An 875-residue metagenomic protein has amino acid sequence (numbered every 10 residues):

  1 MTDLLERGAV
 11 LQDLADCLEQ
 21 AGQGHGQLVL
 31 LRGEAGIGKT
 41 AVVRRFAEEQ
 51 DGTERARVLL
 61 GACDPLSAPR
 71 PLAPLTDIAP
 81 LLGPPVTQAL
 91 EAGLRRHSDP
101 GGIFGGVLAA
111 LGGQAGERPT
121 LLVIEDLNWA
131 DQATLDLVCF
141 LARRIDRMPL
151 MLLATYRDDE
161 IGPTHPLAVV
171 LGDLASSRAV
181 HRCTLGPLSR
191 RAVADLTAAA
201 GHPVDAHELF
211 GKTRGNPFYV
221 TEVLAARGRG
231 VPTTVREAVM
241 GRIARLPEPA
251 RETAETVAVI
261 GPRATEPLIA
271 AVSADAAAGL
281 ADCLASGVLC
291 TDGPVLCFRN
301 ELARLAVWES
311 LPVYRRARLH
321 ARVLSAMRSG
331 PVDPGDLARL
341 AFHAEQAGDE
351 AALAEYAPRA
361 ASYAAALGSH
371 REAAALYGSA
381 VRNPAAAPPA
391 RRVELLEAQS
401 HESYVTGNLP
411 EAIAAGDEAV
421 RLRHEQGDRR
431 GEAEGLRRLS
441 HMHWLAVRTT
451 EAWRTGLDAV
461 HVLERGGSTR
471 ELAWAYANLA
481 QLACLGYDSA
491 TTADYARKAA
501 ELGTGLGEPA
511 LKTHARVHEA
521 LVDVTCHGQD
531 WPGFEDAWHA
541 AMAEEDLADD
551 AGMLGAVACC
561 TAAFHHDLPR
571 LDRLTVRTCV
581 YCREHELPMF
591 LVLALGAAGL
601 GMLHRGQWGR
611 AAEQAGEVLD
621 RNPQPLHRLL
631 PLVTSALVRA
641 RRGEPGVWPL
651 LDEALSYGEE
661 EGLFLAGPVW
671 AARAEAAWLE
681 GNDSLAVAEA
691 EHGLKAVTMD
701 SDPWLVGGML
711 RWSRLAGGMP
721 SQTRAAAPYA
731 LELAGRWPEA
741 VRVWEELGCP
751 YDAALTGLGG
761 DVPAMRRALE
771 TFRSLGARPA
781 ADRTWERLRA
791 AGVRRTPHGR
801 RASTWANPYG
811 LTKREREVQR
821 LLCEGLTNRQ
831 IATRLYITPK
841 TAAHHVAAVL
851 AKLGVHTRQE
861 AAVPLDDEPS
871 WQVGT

Functional and structural regions predicted by a protein language model:
D3-C17, I103: N-terminal pre-P-loop "Q-motif" helix
L28, V42-F46, D77, P119 (+11 more regions): Extended alpha-helical scaffolding segments used for macromolecular assembly and cargo binding
A35-I37, D77, L188-A375, S379-P384 (+4 more regions): Short secondary-structure boundary elements
I37, A41-T120, W129, D159-I161: Conserved phosphate-binding/catalytic loops and adjacent sensor/switch elements of nucleotide-binding enzymes, spanning
A73, G102, D146-D205, Y219-E222 (+2 more regions): Alpha-helical sensor/transducer elements of the RecA-like P-loop NTPase core
Y156, A306, F342, R359-A365 (+12 more regions): Tandem amphipathic alpha-helical repeat scaffolds
S325, A361-S362, G378-R382, D417-G427 (+10 more regions): Amphipathic alpha-helical segments of tetratricopeptide repeats
E786-R789, H798-T875: Helix-turn-helix DNA-binding segment
